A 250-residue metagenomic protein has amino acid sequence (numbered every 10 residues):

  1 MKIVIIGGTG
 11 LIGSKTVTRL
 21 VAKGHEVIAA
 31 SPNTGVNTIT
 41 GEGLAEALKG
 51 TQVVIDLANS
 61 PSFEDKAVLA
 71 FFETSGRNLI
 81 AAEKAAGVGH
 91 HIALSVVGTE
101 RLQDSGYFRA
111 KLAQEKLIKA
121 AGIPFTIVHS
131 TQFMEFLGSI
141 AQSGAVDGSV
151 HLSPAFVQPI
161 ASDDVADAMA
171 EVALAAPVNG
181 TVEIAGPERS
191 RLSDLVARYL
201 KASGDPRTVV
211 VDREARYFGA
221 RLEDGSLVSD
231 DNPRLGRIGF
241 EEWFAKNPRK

Functional and structural regions predicted by a protein language model:
M1-K23: N-terminal Rossmann NAD(P)H-binding glycine-rich loop of SDR-like oxidoreductase domains
A22-A86, V97-G106: NAD(P)H-binding glycine-rich loop region in Rossmannoid oxidoreductase-like domains and their noncatalytic homologs
V54, V165-M169, I184, L192-L195 (+1 more regions): Non-catalytic, hydrophobic alpha-helical segments
G87-H90, S95, A113-F136: Conserved beta-loop-beta element that borders a ligand/cofactor-binding pocket
F125-T126, S139-I160: A conserved pocket-lining segment of Rossmann-fold NAD(P)-dependent short-chain dehydrogenase/reductase
E135-V146, V172-V182, D205-R207: Glycine/proline-rich active-site loop of Rossmann-fold NAD(P)-dependent oxidoreductases
L152-F156, V182-R189: Glycine-rich Rossmann NAD(P)(H)-binding loop
R189, V196-K250: Mobile cap/lid helix-loop segments that border enzyme active or cofactor-binding sites and regulate substrate access
